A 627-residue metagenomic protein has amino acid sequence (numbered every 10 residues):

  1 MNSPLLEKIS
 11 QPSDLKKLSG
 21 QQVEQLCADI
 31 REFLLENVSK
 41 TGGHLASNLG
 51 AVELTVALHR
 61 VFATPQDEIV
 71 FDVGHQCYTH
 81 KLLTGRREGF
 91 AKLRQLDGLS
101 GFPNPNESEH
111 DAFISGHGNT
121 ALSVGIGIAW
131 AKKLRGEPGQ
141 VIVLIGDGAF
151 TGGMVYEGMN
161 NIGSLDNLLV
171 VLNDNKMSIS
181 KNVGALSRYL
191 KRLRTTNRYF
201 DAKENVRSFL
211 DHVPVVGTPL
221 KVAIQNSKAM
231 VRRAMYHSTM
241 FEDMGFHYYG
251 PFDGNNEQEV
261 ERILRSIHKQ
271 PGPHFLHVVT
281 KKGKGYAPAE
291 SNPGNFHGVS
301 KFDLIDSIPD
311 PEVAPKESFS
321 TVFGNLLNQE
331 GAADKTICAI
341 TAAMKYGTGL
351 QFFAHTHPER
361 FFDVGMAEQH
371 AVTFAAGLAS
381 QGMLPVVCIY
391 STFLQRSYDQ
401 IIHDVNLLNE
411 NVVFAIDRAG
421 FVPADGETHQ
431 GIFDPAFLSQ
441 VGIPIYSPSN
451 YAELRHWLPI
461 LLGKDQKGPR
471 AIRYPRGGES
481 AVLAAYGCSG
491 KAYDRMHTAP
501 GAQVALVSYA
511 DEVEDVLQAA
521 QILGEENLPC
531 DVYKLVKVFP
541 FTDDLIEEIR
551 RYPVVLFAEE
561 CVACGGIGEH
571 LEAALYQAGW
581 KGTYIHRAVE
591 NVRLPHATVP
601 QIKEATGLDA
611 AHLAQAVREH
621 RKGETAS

Functional and structural regions predicted by a protein language model:
M1-L83, E242, F246-Y248, D253-E257 (+1 more regions): N-terminal amphipathic, basic-rich helices that act as targeting or association modules
H44-L165, I337, T341-A342, L350-Q351: Cofactor-binding active-site loop characterized by glycine-rich and histidine/acidic residues
E68, T280-L394, Q400-E410, Y493 (+2 more regions): Non-catalytic terminal/interface segments that mediate subunit docking, oligomerization, and allosteric communication
G89-L99, S164-N175, N406-R418: A glycine-rich helix N-cap at a beta->alpha junction
K176-F323: Long, well-ordered, tryptophan-enriched scaffold segments
L220-P288, N411-I416, P435-A485, V554 (+1 more regions): Structural signature of the thiamine diphosphate
R262-R265, H297-G298, S318-A333, G349-H355 (+3 more regions): Glycine-/acidic-rich phosphate or pyrophosphate-binding loops and their flanking alpha/beta elements
F302, P309-V313, P423-D425, Q430 (+4 more regions): Peripheral docking tails and interdomain loops at the edges of cofactor- or intermediate-handling domains
